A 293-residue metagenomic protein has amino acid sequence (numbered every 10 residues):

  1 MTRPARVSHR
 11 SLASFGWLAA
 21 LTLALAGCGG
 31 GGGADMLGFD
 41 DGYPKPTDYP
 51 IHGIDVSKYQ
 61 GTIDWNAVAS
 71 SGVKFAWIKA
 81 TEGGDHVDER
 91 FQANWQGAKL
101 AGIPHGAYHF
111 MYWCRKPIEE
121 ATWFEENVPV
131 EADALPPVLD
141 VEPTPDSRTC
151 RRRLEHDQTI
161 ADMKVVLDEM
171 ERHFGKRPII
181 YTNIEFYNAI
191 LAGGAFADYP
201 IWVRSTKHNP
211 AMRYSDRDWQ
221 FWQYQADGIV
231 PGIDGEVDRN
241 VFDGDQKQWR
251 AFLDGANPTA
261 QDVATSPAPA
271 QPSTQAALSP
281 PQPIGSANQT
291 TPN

Functional and structural regions predicted by a protein language model:
T2, A34-Y43: A short, compositionally biased domain-edge/stem linker segment
T2-W17: Bacterial N-terminal signal peptides that target proteins for export
A24-G27: C-terminal motif of bacterial Sec signal peptides marking the signal peptidase cleavage site
G29-G33: Bacterial signal peptide processing site
F39-G53, N66, F196-N293: Functionally critical loop-and-helix segments that line ligand-binding/catalytic clefts of soluble enzyme domains
P46-T62, K79-V165, E171-H173: Substrate-binding cleft of extracellular glycoside hydrolase catalytic domains
G72, A80, K99-G102, V128-A132 (+5 more regions): Sec/Tat-exported extracytoplasmic proteins
P136-S215: Catalytic domains of cell-wall/extracellular-matrix polysaccharide-remodeling enzymes, centered on de-N-acetylation
